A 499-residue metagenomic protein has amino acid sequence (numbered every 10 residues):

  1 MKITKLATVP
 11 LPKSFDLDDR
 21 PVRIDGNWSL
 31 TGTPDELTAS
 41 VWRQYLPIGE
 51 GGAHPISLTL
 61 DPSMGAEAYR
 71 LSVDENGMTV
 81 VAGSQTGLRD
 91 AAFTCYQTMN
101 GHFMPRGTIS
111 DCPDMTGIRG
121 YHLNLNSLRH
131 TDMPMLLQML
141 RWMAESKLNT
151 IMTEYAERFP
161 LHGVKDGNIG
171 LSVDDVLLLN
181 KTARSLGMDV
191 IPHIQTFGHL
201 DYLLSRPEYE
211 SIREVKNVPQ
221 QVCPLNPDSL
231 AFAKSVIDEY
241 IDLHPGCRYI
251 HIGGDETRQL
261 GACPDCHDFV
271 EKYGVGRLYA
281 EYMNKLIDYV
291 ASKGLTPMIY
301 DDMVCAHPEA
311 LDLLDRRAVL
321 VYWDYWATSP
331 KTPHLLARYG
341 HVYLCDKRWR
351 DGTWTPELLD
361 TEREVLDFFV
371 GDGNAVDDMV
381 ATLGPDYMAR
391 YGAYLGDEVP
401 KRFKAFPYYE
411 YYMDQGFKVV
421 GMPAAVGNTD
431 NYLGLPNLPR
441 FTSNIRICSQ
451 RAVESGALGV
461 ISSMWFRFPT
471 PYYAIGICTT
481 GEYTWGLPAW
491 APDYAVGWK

Functional and structural regions predicted by a protein language model:
M1-T86, D90, T94-S110, A291 (+2 more regions): Acidic, contiguous N-terminal accessory segments
P21-T31, H54-I56, M78, R119 (+4 more regions): Hydrophobic beta-strand segments of well-ordered beta-sheets in folded domains
P34, T38, M135, D175 (+3 more regions): Residue-level preference for nonpolar/small residues embedded in alpha-helices
S84, P245-C247, T257-Y494, W498: Catalytic-core regions of glycoside hydrolase
A92, L230-K234, T442: Short, amphipathic alpha-helical "lid/cap" segments that border enzyme active or binding sites
T94-M115, A144-N149, Y408-E410: Conserved oxyanion/phosphate-binding beta-strand-loop segments in alpha/beta enzyme cores
T108-N126, V420-D430: N-terminal small/glycine-rich loop or linker at the start of catalytic domains across soluble metabolic enzymes
G117-D302, A310-L313, V319-W323, A452: Substrate-binding cleft of carbohydrate-active enzyme catalytic domains
